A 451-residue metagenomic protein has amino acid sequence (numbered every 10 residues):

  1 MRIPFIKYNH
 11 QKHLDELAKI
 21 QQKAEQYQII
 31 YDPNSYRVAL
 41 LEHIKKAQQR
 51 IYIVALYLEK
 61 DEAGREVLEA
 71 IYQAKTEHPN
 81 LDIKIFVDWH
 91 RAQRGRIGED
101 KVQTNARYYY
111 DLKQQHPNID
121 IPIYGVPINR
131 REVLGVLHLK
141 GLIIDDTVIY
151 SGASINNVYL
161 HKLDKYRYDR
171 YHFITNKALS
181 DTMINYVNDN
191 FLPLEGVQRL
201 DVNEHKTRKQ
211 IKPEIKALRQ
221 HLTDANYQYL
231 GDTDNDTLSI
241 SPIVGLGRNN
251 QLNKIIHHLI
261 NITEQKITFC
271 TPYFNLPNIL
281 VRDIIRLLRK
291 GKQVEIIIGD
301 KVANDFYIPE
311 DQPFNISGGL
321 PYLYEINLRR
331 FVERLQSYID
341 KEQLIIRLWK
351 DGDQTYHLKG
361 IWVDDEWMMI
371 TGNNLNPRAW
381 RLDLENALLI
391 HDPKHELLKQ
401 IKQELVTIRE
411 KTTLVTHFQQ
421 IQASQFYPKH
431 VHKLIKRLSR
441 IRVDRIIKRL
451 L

Functional and structural regions predicted by a protein language model:
R2-Q11: N-terminal basic/disordered segments at the start of proteins
N9-H10, E16-K46, D61-T263, V302-K359 (+1 more regions): HKD-type phospholipase D/PLD-like phosphodiesterase module
V54, F86, I144, S151 (+6 more regions): Generic beta-strand/beta-sheet core signal
Y57-E62, C270-N278: Short, glycine-rich nucleotide/cofactor-binding loops
E69-T76, R282-K290, D364: Short, surface-exposed basic-aromatic patches at helix termini and helix-loop junctions that form
D82-K84, K266, R289-E295: Residues at the starts of beta-strands that form the adenosine-phosphate
Y338-L451: Long, C-terminal catalytic modules of enzymes
